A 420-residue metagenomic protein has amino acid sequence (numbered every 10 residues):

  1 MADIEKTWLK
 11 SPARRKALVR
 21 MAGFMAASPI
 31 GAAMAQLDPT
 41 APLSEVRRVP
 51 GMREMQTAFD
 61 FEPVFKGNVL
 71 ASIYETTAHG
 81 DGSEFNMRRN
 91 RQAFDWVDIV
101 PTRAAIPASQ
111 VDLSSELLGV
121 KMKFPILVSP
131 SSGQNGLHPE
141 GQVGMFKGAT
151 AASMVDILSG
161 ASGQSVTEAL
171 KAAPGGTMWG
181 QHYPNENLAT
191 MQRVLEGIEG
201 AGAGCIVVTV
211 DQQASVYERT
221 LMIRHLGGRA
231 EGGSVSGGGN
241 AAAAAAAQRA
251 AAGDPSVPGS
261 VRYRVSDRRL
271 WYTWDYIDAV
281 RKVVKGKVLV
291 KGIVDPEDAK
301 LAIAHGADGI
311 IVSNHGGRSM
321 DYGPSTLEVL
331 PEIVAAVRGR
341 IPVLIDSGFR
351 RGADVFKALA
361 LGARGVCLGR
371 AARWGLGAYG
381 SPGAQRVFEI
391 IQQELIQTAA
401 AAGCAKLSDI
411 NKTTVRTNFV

Functional and structural regions predicted by a protein language model:
M1-A13: N-terminal secretory signal peptides
A13-I30: N-terminal export leaders
D38-L118, E218, R229-Y272, S408-I410 (+1 more regions): An N-cap/entry alpha-helix motif that binds or orients negatively charged groups
L70, V128, A149, V208 (+5 more regions): Conserved, mostly hydrophobic/aromatic
M122-S159: Glycine-rich active-site/cofactor-binding loop and its immediate structural neighborhood
A151-A172, T177-L188: A gly/proline- and charged-residue-enriched helix-loop-helix capping module
V194-I345, L361-A363: Alpha/beta enzyme core
V329-E332, G377-L395: C-terminal helical cap(s) of enzyme catalytic domains, especially alpha/beta-barrels
